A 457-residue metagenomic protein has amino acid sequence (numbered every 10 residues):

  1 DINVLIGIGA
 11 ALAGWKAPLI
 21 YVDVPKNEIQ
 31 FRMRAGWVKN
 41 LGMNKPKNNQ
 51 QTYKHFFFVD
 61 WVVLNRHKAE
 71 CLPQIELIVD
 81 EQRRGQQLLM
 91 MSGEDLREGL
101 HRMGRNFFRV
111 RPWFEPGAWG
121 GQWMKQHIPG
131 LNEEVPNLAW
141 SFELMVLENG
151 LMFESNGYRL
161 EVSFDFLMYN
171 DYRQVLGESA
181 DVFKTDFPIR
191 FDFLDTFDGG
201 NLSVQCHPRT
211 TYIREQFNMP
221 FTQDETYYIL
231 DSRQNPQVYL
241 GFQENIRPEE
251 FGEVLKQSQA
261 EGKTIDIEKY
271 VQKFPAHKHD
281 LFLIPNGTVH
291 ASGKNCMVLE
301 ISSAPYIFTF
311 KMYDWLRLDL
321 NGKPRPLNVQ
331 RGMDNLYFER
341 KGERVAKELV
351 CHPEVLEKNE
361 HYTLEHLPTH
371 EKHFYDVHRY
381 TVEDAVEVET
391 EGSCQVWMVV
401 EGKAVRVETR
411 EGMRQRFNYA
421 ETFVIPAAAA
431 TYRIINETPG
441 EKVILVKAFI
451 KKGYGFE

Functional and structural regions predicted by a protein language model:
D1-G42: ATP-dependent NMP and nucleoside kinases share a basic, alpha-helical "lid"
A35-R97: Small-molecule kinase domains that catalyze NTP-dependent phosphoryl transfer to phosphate-bearing small molecules
I75-E249, D314-V355, V377-R379: Transition-metal
T196-N201, R209, S232-N235, T288-I307 (+3 more regions): Ligand-binding loop in jelly-roll beta-barrel domains
P236, V386-E387, G402-E408: Short beta-strand segments in beta-sandwich/barrel cores
Y239-D266, I301-K341, T438-E457: Double-stranded beta-helix
G262-W315: Loop-centered beta-sheet repeat module
V271-L283, E408-A429: Short acidic-glycine-tyrosine-enriched beta hairpin
